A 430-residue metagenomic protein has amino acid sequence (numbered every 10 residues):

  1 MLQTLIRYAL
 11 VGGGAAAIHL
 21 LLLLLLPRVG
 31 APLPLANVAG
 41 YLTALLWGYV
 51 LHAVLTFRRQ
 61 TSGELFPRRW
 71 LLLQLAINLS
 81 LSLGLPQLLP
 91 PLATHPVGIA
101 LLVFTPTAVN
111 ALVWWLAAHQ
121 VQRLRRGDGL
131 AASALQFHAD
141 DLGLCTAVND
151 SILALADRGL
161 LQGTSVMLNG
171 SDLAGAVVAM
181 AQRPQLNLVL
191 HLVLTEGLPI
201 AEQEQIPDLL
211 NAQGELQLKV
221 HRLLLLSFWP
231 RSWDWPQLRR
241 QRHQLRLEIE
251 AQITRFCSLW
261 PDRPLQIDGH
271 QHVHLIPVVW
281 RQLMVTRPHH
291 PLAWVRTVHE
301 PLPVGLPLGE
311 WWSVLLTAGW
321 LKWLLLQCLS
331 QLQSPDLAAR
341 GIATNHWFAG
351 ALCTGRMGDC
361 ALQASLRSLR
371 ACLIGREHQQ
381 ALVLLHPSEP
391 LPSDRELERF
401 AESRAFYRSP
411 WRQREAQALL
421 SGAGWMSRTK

Functional and structural regions predicted by a protein language model:
M1-Q122: Interaction-mediating elements
R126-Q136, T146-Q266, V278-K430: Terminal accessory/targeting
D141: His/Cys-centered metal/cofactor-coordination and adjacent catalytic loops
G269-Q271: Active-site histidine-anchored catalytic micro-motif
H274-I276: Active-site pocket-lining segments that scaffold enzyme catalytic pockets across diverse folds
